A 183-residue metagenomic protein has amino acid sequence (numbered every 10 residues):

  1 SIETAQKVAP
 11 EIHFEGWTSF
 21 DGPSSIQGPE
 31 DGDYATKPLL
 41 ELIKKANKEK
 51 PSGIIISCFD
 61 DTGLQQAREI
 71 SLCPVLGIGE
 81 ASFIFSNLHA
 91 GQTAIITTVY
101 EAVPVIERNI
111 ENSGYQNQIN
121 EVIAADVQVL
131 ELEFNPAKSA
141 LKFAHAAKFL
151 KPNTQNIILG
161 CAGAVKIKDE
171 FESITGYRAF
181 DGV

Functional and structural regions predicted by a protein language model:
S1-K37, T98-K138: N-terminal glycine-rich anion-binding loop in soluble enzyme alpha/beta folds
P23-I43, S57-A67: N-terminal active-site wall of soluble small-molecule enzyme domains
Y34-K50, A140-N153: Short, well-structured alpha-helical segments in soluble
P51-C58, T154-A162: Periplasmic-binding protein-like
S57-T62, V99-A102, A162-K166: Gly/Ser/Thr-rich loops at beta-strand to alpha-helix junctions that form or flank small-molecule/cofactor-binding
R68-H89, F171-V183: Short, acidic/small-residue loops that bind anionic groups at enzyme active sites
A94-I96: Conserved beta-strand elements of the Class I
P136-I157, A164-I174: Active-site/ligand-binding-proximal alpha/beta "capping" segment
